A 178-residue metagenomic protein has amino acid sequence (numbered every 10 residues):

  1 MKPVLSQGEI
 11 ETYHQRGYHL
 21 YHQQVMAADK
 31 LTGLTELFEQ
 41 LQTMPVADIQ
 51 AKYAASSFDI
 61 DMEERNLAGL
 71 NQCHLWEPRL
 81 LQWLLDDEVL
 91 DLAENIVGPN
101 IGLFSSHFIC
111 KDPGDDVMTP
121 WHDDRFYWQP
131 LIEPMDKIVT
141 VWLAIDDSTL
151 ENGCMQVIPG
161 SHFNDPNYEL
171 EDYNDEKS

Functional and structural regions predicted by a protein language model:
M1-R16, H22-W121, F126-L131, L170: Non-heme Fe(II)-dependent double-stranded beta-helix
V89, P113-D115, D147-L150, F163: Short, charged/polar surface micro-motifs in flexible loops or helix N-caps
S106, V139, G153: Change "...and in nucleic-acid phosphodiester-cleaving endonucleases..." to "...and in nucleic-acid processing enzymes
S106-F108, D146, G160: Beta-hairpin (beta-strand-turn-beta-strand) motif
P120, T140, A144, Q156-V157: Conserved beta-strand segments that form the floor/walls of ligand-binding pockets within enzyme and binding domains
L131-L150: Short, conserved beta-strand element in jelly-roll/cupin
S148-S178: Double-stranded beta-helix
